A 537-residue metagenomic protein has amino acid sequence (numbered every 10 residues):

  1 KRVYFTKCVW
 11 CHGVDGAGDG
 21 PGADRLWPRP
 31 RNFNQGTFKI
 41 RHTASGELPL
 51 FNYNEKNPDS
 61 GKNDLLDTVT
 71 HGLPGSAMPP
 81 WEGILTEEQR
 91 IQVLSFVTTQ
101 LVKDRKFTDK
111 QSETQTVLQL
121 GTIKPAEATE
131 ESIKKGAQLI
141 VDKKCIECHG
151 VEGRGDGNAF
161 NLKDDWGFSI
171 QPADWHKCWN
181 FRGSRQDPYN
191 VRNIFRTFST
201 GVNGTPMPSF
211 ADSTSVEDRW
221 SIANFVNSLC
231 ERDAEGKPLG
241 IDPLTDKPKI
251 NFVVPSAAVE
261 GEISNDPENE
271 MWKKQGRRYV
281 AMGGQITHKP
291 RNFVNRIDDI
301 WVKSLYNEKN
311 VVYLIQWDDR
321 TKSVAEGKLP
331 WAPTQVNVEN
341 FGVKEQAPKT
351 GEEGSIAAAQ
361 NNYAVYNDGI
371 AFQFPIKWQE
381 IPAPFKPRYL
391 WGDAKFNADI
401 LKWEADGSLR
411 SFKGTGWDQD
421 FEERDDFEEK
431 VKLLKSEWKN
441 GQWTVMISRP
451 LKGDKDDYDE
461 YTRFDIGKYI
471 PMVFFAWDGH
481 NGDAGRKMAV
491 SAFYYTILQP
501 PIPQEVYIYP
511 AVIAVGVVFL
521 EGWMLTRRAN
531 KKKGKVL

Functional and structural regions predicted by a protein language model:
K1-G13, L65, A128-R154, L162-D165 (+1 more regions): Sequence/structural segment immediately N-terminal to covalent heme-attachment motifs in c-type and related
K1-V3, D104-V141, D233-T245: Electrostatic cytochrome c docking/interface patches
G13, G20-D24, T43-S45, M78-W81 (+9 more regions): Short, solvent-exposed loop/turn and secondary-structure capping segments
R25-E82, E87-Q100, N161-A211, V216-N227 (+2 more regions): Extracytoplasmic electron-transfer domains, predominantly the class I c-type cytochrome c fold
K237-K273, L329-D406, D454-L537: Acidic/polar low-complexity flexible segments
I300-K303, V431-W438: Beta-strand-rich interaction surfaces with strong enrichment in secreted/lumenal proteins
N310-W317, W443-L451: Short, well-ordered beta-strand segments enriched in hydrophobic/aromatic residues
D393-K435: Glycine-aromatic-enriched beta-strand/loop faces of beta-sandwich-type recognition domains, especially lectin-like
